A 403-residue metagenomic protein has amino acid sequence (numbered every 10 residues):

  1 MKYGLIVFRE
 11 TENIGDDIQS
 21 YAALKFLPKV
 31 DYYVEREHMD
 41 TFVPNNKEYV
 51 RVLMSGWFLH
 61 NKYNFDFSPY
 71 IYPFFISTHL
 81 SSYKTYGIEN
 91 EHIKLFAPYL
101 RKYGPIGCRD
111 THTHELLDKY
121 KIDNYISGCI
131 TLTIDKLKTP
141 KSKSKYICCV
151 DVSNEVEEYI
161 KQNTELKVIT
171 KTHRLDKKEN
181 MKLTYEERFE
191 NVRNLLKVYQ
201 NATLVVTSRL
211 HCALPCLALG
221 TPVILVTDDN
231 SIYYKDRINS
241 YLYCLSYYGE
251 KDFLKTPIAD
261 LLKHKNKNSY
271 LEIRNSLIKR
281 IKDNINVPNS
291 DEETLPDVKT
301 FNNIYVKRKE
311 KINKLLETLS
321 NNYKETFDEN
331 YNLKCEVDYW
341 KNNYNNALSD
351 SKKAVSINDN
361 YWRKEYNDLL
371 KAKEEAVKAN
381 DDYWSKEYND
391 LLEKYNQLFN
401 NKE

Functional and structural regions predicted by a protein language model:
M1-N345, S349-D350, S356, Y395 (+1 more regions): Active-site anion-handling motifs in enzyme catalytic cores
Y344, L348-S351, V355-W362, Y366-W384 (+3 more regions): Residues forming the hydrophobic interface stripe of long heptad-repeat coiled-coil alpha-helices
K402-E403: Short acidic DE-rich linear segments
